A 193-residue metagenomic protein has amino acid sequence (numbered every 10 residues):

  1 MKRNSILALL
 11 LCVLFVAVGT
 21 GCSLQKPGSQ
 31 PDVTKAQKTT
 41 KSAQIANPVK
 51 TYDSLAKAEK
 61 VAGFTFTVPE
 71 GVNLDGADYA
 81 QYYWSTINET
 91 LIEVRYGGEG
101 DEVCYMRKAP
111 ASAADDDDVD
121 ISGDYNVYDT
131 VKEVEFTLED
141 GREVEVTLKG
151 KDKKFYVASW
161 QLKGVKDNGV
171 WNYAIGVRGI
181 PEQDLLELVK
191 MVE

Functional and structural regions predicted by a protein language model:
M1-I6: Positively charged n-region of N-terminal signal peptides that target proteins for export
L9-V16: Hydrophobic helical h-region of N-terminal Sec-dependent signal peptides in bacterial secretory/periplasmic proteins
V18-G21: C-terminal motif of bacterial Sec signal peptides marking the signal peptidase cleavage site
S23-Q25: Bacterial signal peptide processing site
P27-V33: Ser/Thr/Pro/Gly-rich low-complexity linker/stalk segments immediately outside membranes or between
T34, T39-T40: Intrinsically disordered, low-complexity serine/threonine-rich repeat tracts
T40-D167: Short, solvent-exposed recognition patches
G169-E193: Surface-exposed amphipathic alpha-helical segments
